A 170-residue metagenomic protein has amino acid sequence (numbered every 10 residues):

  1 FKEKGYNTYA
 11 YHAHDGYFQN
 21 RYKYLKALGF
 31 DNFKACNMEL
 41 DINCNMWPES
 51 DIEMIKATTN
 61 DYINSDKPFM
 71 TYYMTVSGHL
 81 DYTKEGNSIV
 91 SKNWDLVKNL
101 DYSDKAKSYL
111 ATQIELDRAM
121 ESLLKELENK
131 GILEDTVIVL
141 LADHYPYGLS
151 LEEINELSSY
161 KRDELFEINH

Functional and structural regions predicted by a protein language model:
F1-H170: Solvent-exposed soluble domains appended to multi-pass membrane proteins
